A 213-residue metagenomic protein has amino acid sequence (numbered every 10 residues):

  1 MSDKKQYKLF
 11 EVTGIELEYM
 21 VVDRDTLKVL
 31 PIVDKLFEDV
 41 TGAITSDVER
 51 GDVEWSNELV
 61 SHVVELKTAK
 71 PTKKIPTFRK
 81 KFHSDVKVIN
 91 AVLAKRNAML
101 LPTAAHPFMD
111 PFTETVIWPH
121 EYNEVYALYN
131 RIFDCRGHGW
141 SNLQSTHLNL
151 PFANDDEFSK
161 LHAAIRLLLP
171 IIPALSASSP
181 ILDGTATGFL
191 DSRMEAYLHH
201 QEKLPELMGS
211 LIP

Functional and structural regions predicted by a protein language model:
M1-R136, N142: Terminal catalytic/cofactor-binding subdomain
V22, N149-P151: Short hydrophobic/aromatic beta-strand micro-patches that form the beta-sheet surface supporting nucleotide- or nucleic
E65, H147-N149: Short aromatic/hydrophobic contact patches that present stacked aromatics for nucleic-acid/ligand binding
P107-F112, W118-I132, W140-N142, P151-P213: Loop-rich catalytic cores of soluble enzymes, especially ATP-dependent carboxylate-amine ligases and other
